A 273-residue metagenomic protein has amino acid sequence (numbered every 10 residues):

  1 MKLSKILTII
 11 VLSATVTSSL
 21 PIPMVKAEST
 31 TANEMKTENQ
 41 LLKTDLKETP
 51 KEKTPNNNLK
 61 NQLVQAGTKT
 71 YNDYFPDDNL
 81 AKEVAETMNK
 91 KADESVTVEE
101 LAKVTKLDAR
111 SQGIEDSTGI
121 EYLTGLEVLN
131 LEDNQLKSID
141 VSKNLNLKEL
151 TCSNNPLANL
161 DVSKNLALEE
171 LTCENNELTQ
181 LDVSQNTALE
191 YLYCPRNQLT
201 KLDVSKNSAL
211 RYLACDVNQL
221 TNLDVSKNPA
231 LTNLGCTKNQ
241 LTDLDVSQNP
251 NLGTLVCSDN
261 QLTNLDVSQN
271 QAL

Functional and structural regions predicted by a protein language model:
K2-L12, T17-V128, K143-L145, K164-L166 (+5 more regions): N-terminal capping/linker segments that flank leucine-rich repeat
G67-F75, Q180, N222, D243 (+1 more regions): A detector of helix-start/N-cap boundary segments at the beginnings of structured domains
T105-A109, L129-L131, K148-C152, E169-C173 (+4 more regions): Conserved hydrophobic beta-strand positions in leucine-rich repeat
S117-I120, I139-V141, L160-V162, L181 (+4 more regions): Canonical leucine-rich repeat
K137-S138, P156, V183, V204 (+7 more regions): Intrinsically disordered, low-complexity tandem-repeat regions
Q261-L273: Low-complexity/repetitive intrinsically disordered segments
